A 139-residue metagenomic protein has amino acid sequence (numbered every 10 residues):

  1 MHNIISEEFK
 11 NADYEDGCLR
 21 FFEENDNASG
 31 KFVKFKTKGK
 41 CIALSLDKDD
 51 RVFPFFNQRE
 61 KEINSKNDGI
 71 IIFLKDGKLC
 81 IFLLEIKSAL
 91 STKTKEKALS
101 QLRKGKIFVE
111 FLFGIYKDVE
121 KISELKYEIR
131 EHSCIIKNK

Functional and structural regions predicted by a protein language model:
M1-E60: Acidic-basic catalytic patches of nuclease active cores, encompassing PD-(D/E)XK and other metal-cofactor nuclease
M1-S6, K10, K66-D68, E85-K87 (+2 more regions): Residue-level signal for functionally critical sites in structured catalytic/ligand-binding pockets
F53, K61-I70, G77-C80: Short basic alpha-helical hairpin corresponding to helix-turn-helix/winged-helix-like nucleic-acid-binding
N57-N64, S91-E124, R130: Acidic, metal/cofactor-coordinating or nucleic-acid-engaging core segments within structured domains
G69-I71, C80-S88, G105: Conserved catalytic cores of phosphodiester-cleaving nucleases, focusing on short active-site segments
K75-D76, I122: Surface-exposed acidic, glycine-flexible loop patches that form ligand/cofactor-binding and adhesion interfaces
L83-I86, S123-K137: Extended hydrophobic secondary-structure segments that form protein cores and membrane-embedded regions
A89-K93, N138-K139: Short acidic, S/G/P-rich loop/turn micro-motifs used as interaction or catalytic elements
